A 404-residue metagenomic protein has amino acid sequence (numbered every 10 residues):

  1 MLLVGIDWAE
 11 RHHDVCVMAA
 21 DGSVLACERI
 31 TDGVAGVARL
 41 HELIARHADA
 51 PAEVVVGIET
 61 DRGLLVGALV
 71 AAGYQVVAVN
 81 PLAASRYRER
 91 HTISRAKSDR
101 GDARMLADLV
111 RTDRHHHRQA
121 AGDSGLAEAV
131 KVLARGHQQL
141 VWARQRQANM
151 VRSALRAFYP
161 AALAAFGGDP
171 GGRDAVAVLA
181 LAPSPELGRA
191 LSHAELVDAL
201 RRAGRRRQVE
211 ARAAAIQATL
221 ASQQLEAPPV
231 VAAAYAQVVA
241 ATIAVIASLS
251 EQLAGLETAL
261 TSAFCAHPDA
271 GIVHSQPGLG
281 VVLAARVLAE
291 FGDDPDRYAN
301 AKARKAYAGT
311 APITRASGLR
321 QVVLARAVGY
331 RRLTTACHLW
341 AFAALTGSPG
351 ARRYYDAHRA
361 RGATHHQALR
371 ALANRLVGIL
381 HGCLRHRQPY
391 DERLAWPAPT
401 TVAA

Functional and structural regions predicted by a protein language model:
M1-A404: A detector of single, family-specific signature residues that are central to catalytic or substrate-handling motifs
